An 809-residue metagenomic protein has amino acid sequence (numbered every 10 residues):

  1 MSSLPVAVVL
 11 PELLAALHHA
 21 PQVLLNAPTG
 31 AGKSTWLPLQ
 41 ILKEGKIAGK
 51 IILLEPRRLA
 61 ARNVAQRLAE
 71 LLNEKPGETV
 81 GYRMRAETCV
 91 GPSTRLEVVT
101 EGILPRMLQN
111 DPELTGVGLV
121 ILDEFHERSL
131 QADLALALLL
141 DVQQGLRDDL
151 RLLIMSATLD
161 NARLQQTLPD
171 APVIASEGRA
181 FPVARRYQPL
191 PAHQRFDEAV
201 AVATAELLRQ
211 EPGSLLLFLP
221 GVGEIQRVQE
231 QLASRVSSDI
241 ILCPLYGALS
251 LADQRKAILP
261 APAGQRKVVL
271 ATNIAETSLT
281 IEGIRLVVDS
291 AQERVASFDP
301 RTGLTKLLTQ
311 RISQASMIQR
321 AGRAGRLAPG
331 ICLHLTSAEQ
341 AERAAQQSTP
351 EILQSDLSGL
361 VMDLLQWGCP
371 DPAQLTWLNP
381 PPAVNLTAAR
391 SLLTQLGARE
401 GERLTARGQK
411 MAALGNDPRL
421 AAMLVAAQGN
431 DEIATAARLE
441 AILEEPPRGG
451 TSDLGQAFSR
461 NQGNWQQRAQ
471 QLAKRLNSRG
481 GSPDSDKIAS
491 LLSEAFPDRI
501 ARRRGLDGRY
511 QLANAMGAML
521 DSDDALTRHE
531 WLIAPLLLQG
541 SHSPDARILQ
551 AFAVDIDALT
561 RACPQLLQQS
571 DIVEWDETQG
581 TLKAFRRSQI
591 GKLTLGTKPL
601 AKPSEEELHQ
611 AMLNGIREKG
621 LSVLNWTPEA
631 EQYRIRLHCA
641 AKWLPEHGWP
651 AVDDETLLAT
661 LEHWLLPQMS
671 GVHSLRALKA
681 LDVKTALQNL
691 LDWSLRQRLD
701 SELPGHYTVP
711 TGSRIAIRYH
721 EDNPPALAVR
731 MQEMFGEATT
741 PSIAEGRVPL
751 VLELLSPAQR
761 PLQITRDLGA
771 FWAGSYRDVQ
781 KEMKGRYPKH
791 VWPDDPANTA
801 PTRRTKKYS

Functional and structural regions predicted by a protein language model:
M1-M423, L538, D722: P-loop NTPase motor module signature
Q109-N110, R195-F196, D299, A344-Q346 (+7 more regions): Short conserved micro-motifs at the rims of enzyme active sites and ligand-binding pockets
D111-H126, S290-R294, G303, A315 (+5 more regions): Extended active-site and interfacial segments that coordinate phosphate-rich ligands in large catalytic machineries
F181, A518, K583, R714-A716: Short, isolated positions in well-ordered beta-strands
H334-Q462, Q466-Q470, K474-R504, G508-S522 (+1 more regions): C-terminal accessory/connector segments of nucleic-acid motor ATPases
R399, E432-G517, E530-H706, E745-S809: Acidic, serine/threonine- and proline-rich low-complexity intrinsically disordered segments
A686-V748: C-terminal accessory/binding modules appended to enzymatic or scaffolding proteins
